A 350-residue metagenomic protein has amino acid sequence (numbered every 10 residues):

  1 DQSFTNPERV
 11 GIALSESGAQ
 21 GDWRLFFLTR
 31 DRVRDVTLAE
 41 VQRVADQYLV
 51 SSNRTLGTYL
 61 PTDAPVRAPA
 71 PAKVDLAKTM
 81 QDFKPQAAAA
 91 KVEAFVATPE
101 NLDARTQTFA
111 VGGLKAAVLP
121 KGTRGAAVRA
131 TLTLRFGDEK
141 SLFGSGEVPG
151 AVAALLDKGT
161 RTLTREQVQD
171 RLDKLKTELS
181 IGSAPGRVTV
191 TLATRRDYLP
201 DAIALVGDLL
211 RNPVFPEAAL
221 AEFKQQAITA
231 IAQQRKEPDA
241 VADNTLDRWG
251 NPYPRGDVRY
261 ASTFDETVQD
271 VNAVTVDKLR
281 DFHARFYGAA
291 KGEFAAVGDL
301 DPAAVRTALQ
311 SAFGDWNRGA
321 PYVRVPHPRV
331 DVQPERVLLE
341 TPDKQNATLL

Functional and structural regions predicted by a protein language model:
D1-D35, T55-Y59, A117-N212, K224-A232 (+3 more regions): M16 family metallopeptidases and their MPP-like homologs
F27-R135, E293-A295, D301-E340, A347-T348: Proteolytic maturation boundary segments
V44, V214-F215, A219-A221, V274: Peptidyl-prolyl cis-trans isomerase
A68, S141-S145, P200-A202, E217-A219 (+1 more regions): Solvent-exposed, non-transmembrane alpha-helical starts
G113, D270-A273: Structural alpha/beta core scaffold segments of enzyme domains
